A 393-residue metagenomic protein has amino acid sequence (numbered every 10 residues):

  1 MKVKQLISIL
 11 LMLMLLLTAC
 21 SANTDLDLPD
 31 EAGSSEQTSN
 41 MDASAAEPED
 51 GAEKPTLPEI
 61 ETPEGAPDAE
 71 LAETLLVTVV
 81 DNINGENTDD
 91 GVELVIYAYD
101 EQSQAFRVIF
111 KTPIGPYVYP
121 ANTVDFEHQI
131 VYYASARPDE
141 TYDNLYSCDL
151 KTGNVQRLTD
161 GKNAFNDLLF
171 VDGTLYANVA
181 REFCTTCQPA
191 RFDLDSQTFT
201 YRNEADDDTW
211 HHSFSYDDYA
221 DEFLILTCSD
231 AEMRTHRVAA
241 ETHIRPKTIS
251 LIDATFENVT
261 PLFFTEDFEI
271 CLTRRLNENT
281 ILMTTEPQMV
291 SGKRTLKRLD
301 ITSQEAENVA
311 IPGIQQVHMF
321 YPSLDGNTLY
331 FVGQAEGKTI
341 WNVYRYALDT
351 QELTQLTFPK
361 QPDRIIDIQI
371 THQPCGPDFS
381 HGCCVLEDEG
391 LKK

Functional and structural regions predicted by a protein language model:
L17-A19: C-terminal motif of bacterial Sec signal peptides marking the signal peptidase cleavage site
A45-R107: An edge-strand/N-cap motif at the start of beta-rich repeat modules
P63-P67, P116-V124, N163-D172, D208-Y219 (+3 more regions): Repeated scaffold domains used in trafficking and secretory/extracellular systems, primarily beta-propellers
A72-T74, E127-Q129, D172-T174, A220-E222 (+2 more regions): Short coil/turn segments that connect the beta-strands within blades of beta-propeller domains
L75-D81, Y132-A134, Y176-V179, F223-T227 (+3 more regions): Residue position within the beta-strands of beta-propeller blades
I83-Y97, D139-Y146, C184-R191, E232-S250 (+2 more regions): Structural motif
D100-Q104, D149-G153, D193-Q197, D253-E257 (+2 more regions): Short loop/turn segments that connect beta-strands within beta-propeller blades
F110-P116, L158-K162, N203-D208, L262-D267 (+2 more regions): Surface loop/turn motifs at the tips and blade-to-blade linkers of beta-strand repeat domains
